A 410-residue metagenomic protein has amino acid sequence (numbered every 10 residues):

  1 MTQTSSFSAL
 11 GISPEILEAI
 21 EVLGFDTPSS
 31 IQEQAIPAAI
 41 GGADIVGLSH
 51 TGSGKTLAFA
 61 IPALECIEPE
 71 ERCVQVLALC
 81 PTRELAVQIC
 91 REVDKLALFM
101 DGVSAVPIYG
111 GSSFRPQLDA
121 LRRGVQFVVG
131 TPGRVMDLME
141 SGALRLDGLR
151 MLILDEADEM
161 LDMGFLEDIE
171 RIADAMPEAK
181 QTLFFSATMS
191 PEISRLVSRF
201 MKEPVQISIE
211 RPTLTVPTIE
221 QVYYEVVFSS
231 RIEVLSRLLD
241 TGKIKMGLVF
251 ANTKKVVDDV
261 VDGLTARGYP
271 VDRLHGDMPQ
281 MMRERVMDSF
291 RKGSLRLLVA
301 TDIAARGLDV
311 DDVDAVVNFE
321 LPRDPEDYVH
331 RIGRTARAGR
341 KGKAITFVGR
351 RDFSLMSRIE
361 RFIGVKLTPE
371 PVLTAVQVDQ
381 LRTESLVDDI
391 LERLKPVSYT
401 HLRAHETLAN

Functional and structural regions predicted by a protein language model:
T2-E406: Conserved helicase RecA-like core
L408-N410: N-terminal low-complexity segments that are often proline-rich with Ser/Thr-Pro
